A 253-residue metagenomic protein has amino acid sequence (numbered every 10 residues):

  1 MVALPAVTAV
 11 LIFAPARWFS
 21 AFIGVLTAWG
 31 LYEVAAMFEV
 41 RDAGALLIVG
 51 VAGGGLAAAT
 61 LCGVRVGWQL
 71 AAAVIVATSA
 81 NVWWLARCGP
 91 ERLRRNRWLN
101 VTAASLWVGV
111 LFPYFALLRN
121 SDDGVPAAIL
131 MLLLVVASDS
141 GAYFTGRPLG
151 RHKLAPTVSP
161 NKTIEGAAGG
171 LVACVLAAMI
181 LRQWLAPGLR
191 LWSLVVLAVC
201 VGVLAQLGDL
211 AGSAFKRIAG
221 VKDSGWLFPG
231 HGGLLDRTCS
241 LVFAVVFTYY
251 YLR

Functional and structural regions predicted by a protein language model:
M1-V199: Membrane-embedded alpha-helical bundles of polytopic integral membrane proteins
E33, D139, D209, D236-C239: Acidic active-site catalytic centers that drive phospho-/nucleotidyl reactions and related ester hydrolyses
V135-R147, L204-R217: Short helical (or helix-break) motifs at transmembrane helix termini and adjacent helical loops in multi-pass membrane
G170, C174-A178, A205, L241-T248: Hydrophobic alpha-helical transmembrane segments in multi-pass membrane proteins
C200-A205, W226-P229: Transmembrane alpha-helix interface/packing and boundary motifs in multi-pass membrane proteins, characterized by
G202-L207, L234-V242: Hydrophobic transmembrane alpha-helical segments of multi-pass transport and channel proteins
R217-S240: Interfacial loop-to-transmembrane junctions
Y249-R253: Juxtamembrane boundary at the C-terminal end of a transmembrane helix
